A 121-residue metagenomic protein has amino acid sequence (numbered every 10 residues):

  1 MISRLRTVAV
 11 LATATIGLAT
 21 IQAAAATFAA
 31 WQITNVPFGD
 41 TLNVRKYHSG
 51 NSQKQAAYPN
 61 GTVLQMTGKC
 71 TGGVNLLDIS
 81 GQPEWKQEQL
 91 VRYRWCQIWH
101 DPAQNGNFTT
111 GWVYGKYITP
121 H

Functional and structural regions predicted by a protein language model:
M1-V10: Bacterial N-terminal signal peptides that target proteins for export
V10-A19: Bacterial N-terminal signal peptides
I21-S49, Q53-C70, R92, T119-H121: SH3-family beta-barrel domains
T27-A29, Q53, Q82-H121: Boundary regions of SH3-family modules and the immediately adjacent low-complexity/disordered segments in eukaryotic
K46, G72, I98-H100: Disulfide-rich extracellular modules and peptides
T71-G81: Short, Lys/Arg- and Gly-enriched loop/turn segments at beta-strand edges
